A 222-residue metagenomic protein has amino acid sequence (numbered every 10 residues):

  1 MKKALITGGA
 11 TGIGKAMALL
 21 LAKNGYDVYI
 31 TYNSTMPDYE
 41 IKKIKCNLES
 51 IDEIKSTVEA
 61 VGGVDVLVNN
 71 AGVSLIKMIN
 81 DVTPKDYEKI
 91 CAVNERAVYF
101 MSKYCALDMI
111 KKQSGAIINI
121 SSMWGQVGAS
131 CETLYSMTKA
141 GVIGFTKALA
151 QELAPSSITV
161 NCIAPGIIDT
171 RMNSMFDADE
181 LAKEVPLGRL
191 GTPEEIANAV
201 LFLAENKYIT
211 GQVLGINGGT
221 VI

Functional and structural regions predicted by a protein language model:
A10-T11: Conserved glycine-rich cofactor-binding loop
M78-I79, D86-E88, L181: Substrate-binding pocket helix/loop in short-chain dehydrogenase/reductase
N80, V127-T133, P155-S156, G188: Active-site loop immediately N-terminal to the catalytic Tyr-X3-Lys motif of short-chain dehydrogenase/reductase
S102, T138, T146: Active-site helix of classical SDR
L107, Q151-P155: Alpha-helical segment proximal to the catalytic Tyr-Lys
S122: Residue(s) in the substrate-gating loop at a strand-loop-helix junction that position the organic substrate next
I158, T192-I216, V221: C-terminal substrate-recognition "lid" of short-chain dehydrogenase/reductases
